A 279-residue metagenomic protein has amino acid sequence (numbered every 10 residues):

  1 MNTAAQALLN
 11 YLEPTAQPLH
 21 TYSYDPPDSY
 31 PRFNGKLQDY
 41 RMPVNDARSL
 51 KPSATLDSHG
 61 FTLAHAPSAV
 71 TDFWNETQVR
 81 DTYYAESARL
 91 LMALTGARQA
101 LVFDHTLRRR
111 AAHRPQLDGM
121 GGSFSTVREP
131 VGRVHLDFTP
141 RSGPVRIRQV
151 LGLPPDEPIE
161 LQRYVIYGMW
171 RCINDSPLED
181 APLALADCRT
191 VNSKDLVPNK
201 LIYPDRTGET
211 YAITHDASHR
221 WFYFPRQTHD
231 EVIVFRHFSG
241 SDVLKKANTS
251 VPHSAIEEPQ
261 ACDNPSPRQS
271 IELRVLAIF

Functional and structural regions predicted by a protein language model:
N2-T210, S218-R220: Non-heme Fe(II) oxygenase catalytic core, chiefly the N-lobe of the double-stranded beta-helix
T207-F279: Catalytic core of Fe(II)/2-oxoglutarate
